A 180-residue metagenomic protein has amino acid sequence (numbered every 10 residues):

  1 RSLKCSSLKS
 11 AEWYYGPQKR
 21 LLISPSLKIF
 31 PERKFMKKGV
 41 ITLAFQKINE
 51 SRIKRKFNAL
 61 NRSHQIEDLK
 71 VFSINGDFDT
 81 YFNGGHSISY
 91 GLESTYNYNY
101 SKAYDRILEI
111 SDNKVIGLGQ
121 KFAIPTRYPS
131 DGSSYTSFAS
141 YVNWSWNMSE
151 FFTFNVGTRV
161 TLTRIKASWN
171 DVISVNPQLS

Functional and structural regions predicted by a protein language model:
R1-Q18: Periplasmic-side early beta-strands and strand-to-turn transitions of outer-membrane beta-barrels
Q18-S174: Face-selective signature of the C-terminal outer-membrane beta-barrel domain
S174-S180: Feature captures outer-membrane beta-barrel proteins of Gram-negative bacteria and organelles
